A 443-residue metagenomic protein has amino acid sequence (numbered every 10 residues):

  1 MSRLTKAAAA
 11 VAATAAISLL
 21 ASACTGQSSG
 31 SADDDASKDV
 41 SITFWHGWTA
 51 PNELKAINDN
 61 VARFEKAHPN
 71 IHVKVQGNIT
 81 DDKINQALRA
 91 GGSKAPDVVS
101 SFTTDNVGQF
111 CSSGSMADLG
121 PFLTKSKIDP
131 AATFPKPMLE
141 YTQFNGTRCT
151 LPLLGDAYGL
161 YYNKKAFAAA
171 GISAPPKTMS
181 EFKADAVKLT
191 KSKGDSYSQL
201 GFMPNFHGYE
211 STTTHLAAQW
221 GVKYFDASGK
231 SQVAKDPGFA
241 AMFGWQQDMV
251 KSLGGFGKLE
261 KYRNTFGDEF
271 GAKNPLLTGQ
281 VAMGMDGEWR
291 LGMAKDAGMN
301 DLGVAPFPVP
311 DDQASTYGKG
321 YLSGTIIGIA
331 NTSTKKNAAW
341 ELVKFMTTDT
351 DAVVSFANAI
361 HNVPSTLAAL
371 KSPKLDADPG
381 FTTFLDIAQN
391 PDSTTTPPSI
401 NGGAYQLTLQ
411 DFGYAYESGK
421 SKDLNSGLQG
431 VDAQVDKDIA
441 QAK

Functional and structural regions predicted by a protein language model:
S2-Q109, K125-P130, F266, A338 (+3 more regions): Conserved N-terminal structural module of periplasmic/extracytoplasmic solute-binding proteins
K83-K94, S113, A166-F167, A184-K191 (+4 more regions): Short helices/loops that flank or line small-molecule/ion binding pockets
F102-A157, A217: Hinge/lid segment of periplasmic solute-binding proteins
G120-F134, G194-P204, V222-M242, D296-A297 (+3 more regions): Short, solvent-exposed loop/beta-turn-alpha elements that line the ligand-binding surface or hinge of extracytoplasmic
K136-P137, A357-A404: Long, aromatic- and glycine/proline-rich binding clefts that accommodate carbohydrate-like moieties
A170, K251-S252, K295-A359: Extracytoplasmic/periplasmic substrate-recognition and gating elements
A186-V187, S231-N264: Glycine-centered hinge/linker elements that transmit conformational signals in sensory and ligand-binding systems
T382-A433: C-terminal capping/gating helix-and-loop segments adjacent to ligand/active sites or protein-protein/ligand interfaces
